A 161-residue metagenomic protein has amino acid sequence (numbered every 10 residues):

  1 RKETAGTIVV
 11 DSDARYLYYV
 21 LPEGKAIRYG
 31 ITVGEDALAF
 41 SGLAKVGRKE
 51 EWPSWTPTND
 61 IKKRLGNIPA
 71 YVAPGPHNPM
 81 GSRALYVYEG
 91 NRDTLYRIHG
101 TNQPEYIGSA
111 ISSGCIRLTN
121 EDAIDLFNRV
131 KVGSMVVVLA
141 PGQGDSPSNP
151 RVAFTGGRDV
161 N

Functional and structural regions predicted by a protein language model:
R1-D60: Cell wall/extracellular polymer interaction/catalysis modules
E3, R28, A37-L38, G42-L43 (+2 more regions): Exported/periplasmic cell-wall-interacting domains
